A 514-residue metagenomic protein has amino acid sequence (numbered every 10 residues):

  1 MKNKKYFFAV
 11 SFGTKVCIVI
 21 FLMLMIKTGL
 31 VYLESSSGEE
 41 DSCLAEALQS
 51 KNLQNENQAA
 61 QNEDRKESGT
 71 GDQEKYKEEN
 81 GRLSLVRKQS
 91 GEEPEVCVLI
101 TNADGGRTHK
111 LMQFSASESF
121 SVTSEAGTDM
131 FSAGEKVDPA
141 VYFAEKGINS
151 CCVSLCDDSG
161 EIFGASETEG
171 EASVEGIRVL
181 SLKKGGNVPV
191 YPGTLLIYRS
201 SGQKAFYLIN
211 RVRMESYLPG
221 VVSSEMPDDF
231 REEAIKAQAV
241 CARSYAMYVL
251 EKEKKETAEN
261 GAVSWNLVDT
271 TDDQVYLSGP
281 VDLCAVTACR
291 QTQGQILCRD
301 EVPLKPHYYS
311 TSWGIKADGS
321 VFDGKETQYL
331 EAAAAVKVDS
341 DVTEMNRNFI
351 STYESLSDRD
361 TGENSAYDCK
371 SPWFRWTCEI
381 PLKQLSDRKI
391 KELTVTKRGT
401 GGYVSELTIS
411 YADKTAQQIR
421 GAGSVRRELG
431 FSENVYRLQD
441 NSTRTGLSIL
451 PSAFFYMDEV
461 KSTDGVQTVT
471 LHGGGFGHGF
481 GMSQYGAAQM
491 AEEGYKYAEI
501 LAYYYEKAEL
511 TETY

Functional and structural regions predicted by a protein language model:
K2-Y514: Conserved, single-site charged/polar hotspot
